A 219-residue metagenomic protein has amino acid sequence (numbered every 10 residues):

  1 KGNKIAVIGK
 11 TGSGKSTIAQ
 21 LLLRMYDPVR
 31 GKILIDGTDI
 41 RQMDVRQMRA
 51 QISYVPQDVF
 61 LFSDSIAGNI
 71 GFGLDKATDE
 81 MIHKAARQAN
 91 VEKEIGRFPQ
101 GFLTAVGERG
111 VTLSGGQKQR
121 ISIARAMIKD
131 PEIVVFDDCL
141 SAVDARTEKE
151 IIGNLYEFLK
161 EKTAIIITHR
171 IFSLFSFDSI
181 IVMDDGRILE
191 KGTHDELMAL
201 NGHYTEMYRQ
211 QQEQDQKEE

Functional and structural regions predicted by a protein language model:
K1-E219: ABC-type nucleotide-binding domain
